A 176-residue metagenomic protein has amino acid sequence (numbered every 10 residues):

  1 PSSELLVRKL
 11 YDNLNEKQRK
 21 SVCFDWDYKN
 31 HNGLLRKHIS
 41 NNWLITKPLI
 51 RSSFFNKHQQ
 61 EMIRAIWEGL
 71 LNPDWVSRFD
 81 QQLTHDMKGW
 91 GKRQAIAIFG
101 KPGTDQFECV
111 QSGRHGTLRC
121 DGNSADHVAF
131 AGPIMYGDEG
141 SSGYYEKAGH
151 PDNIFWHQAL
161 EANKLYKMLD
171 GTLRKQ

Functional and structural regions predicted by a protein language model:
P1-G33: Mature N-terminal segment immediately following signal peptide/propeptide cleavage in secreted/periplasmic
Y28-K29, G33-Q176: Acidic/His-rich structured neighborhood in mature extracellular/periplasmic domains
